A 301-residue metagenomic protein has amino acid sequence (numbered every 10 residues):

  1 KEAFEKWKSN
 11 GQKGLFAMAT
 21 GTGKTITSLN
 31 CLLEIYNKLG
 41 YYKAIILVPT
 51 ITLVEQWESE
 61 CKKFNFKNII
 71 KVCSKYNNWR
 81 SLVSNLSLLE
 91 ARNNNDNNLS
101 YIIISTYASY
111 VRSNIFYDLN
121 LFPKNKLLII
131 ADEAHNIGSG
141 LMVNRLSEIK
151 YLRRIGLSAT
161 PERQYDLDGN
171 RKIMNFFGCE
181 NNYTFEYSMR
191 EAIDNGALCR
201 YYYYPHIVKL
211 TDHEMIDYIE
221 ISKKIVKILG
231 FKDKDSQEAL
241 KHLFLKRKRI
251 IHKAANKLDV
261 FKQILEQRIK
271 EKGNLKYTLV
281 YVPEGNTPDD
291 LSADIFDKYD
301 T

Functional and structural regions predicted by a protein language model:
K1-L152, L167-D168, I219, K227-K234 (+6 more regions): SF2 helicase/translocase NTPase motor core, specifically the RecA-like lobe 1 inter-motif segment between Walker
I46, V280-Y281: Buried hydrophobic side chains on well-structured beta-strands
T50, A108, T160-P161, I207 (+1 more regions): Short, flexible active-site-adjacent loop segments at beta-strand->alpha-helix junctions, enriched in small/polar
I103-S105, G156, Y203-P205: Short hydrophobic-aromatic micro-motifs
S139-R200: Post-DEXD/H (motif II) to motif III coupling segment of the RecA-like Helicase ATP-binding lobe
E162-Q164, H213, T287-P288: Short, acidic Gly/Pro/Ser/Thr-rich loop/turn segments
N181-K272, E284: Conserved interdomain linker/interface between the two RecA-like ATPase lobes of SF2 helicase motors
